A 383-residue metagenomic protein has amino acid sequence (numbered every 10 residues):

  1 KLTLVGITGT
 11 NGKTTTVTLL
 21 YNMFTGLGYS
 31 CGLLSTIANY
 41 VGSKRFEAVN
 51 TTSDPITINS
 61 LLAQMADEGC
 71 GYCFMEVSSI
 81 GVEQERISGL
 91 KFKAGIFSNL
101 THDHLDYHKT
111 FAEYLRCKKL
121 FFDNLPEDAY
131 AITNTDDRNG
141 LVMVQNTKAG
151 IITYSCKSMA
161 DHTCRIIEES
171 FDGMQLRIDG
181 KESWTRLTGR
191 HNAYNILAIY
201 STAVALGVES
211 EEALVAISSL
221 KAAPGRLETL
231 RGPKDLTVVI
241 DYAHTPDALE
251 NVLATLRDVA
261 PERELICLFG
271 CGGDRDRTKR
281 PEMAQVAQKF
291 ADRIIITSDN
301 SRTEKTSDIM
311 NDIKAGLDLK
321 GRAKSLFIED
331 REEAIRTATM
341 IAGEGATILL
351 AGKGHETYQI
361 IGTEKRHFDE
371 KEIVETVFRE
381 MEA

Functional and structural regions predicted by a protein language model:
K1-T135, N139-A149, D179, L197 (+3 more regions): Phosphate-binding loop of NTP-binding sites
L2, E83, F92-V238, K314-G321 (+1 more regions): Acidic, Mg2+-coordinating active-site environments of NTP-dependent enzymes
K13, D103, Y107, G140 (+6 more regions): Alpha-helix N-cap/loop-to-helix initiation residues
L34, N134, Y154-C156, L268 (+2 more regions): Generic beta-sheet signal
T36-I37, S79-I80, L100, C156 (+3 more regions): Short, ordered loop/turn segments at secondary-structure junctions
I37, K44, K181, K234-L236 (+1 more regions): Well-ordered beta-strand scaffold positions
V49, H162-G173, I309, T339-G345: Short, surface-exposed amphipathic charged segments that create phosphate/polyanion-binding patches used for binding
K148, A198-E211, V215-G225, T229-A383: ATP-dependent carboxylate-amine ligase
